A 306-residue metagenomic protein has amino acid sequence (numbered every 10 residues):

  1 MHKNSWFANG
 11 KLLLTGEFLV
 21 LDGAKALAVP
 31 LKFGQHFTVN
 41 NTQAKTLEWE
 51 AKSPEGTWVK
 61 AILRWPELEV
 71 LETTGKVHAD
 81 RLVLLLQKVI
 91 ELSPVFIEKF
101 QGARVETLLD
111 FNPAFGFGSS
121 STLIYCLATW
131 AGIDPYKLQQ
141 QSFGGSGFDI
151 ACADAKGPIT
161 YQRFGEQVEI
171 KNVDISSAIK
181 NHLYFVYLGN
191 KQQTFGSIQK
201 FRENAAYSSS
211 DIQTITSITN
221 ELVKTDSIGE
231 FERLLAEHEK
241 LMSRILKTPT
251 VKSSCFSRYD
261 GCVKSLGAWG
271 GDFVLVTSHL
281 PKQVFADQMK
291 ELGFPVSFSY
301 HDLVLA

Functional and structural regions predicted by a protein language model:
H2-N9, V20, V29, H36-L84 (+5 more regions): C-terminal nucleotide
L31, F117-S119, A155: Short glycine/proline-enriched turns and hinge-like loops at secondary-structure junctions
V105-F115: Short acidic, glycine/Ser/Thr-rich loop/turn "cap" segments at secondary-structure junctions
A114-Y136: DPxDG-like acidic metal-binding loop motif
S121, G271-V274: Glycine-rich phosphate-binding loop of ATP-grasp-fold ATP-dependent ligases
